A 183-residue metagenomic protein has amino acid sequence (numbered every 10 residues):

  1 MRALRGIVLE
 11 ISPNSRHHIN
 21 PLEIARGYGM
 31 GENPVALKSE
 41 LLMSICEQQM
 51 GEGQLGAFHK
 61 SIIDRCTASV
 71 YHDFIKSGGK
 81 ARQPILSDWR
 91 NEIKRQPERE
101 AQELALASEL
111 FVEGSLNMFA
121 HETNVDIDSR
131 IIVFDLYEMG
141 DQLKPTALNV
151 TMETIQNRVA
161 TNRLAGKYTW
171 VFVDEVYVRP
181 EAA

Functional and structural regions predicted by a protein language model:
R2-G6, I11-S15, I19-A183: P-loop NTPase motor domains
